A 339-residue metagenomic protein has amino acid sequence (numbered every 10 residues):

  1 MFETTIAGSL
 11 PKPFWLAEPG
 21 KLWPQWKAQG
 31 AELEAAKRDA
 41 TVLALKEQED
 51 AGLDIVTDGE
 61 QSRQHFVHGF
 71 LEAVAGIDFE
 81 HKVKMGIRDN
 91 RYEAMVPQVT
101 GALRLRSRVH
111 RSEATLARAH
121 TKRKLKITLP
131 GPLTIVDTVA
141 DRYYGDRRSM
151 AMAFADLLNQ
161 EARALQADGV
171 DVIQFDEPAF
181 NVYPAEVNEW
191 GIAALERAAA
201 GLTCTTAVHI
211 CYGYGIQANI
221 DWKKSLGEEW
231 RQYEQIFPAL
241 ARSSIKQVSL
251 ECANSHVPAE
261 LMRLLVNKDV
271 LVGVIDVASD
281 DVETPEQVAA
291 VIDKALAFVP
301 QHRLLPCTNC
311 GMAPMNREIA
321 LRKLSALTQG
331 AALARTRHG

Functional and structural regions predicted by a protein language model:
M1-G339: Domain-level signal for soluble alpha/beta catalytic cores
